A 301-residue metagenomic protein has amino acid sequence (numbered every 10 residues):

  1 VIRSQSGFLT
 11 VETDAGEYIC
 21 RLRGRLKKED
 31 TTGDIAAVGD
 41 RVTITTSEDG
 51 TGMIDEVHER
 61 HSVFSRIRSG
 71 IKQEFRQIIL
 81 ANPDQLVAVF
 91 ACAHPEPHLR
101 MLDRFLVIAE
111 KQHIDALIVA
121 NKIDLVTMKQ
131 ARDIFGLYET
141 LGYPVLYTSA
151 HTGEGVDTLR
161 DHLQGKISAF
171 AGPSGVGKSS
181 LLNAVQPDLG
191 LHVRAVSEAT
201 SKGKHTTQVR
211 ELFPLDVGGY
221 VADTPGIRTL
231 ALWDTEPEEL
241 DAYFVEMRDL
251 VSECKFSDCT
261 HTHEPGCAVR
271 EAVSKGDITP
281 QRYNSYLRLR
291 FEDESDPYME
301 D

Functional and structural regions predicted by a protein language model:
G7, G16, T31-E48, V57-I79 (+6 more regions): Helix-rich effector regions associated with P-loop NTPase G domains
T10, A37, M53, Q73-E74 (+2 more regions): Switch/coupling subdomain of P-loop NTPase systems
E17-L26: A short macromolecule-binding patch
A88-A91, V119-N121: Conserved beta-strand segments of the P-loop GTPase G domain that flank and frequently precede/overlap
D124-V176: Canonical P-loop GTPase G-domain recognition
S174, S179-S180, A184: Walker A/P-loop
